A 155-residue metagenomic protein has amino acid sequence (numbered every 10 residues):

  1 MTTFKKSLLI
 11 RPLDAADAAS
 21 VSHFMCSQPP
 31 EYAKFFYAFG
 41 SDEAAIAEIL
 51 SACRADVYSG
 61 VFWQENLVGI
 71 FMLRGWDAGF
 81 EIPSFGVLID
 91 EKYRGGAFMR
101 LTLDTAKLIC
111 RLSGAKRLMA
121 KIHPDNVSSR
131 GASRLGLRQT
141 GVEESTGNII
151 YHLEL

Functional and structural regions predicted by a protein language model:
L8-H23: A short beta-loop-alpha structural element at the N-terminal edge of CoA-dependent acyl/N-acetyltransferase catalytic
S27-I82, G86, D90: Acetyl-CoA-dependent GNAT
G86-G95, I122-H123: A short, internal acetyl-CoA/4′-phosphopantetheine-binding micro-motif in the GNAT/acyltransferase core
Y93, A97-T105: Conserved acetyl-CoA pyrophosphate-binding loop and the N-cap/start of the following alpha-helix in GNAT-like
R100, P124-G141: Conserved active-site alpha-helix within GNAT-family acetyltransferase domains
C110-I122: Conserved GNAT acetyl-CoA-binding A-motif
E144-L155: C-terminal "cap" of GNAT-fold acetyltransferases
